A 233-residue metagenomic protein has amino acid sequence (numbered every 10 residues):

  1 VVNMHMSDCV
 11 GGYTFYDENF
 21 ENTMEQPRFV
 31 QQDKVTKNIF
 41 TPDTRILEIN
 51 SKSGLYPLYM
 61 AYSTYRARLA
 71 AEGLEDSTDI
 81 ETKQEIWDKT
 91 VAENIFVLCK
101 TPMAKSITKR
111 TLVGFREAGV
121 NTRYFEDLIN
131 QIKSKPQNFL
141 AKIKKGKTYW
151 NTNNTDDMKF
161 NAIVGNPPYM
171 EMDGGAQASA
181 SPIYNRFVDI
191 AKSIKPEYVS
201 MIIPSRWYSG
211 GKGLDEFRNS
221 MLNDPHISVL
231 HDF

Functional and structural regions predicted by a protein language model:
V1-V229: SAM-dependent methyltransferase catalytic region
H231-F233: RNase H-like polynucleotidyl transferase catalytic core
